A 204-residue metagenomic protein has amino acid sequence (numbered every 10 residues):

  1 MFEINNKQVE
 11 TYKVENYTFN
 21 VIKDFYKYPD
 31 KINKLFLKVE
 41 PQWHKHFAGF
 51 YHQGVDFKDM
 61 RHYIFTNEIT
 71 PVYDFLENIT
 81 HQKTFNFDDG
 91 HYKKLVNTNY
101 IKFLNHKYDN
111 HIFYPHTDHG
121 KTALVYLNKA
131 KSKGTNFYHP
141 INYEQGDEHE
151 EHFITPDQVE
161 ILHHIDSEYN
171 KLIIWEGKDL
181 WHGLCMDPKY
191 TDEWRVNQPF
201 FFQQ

Functional and structural regions predicted by a protein language model:
F2-I101, K107-I112: Non-heme Fe(II)/2-oxoglutarate
N97-Q204: Catalytic core of non-heme Fe(II) oxygenases with the double-stranded beta-helix
